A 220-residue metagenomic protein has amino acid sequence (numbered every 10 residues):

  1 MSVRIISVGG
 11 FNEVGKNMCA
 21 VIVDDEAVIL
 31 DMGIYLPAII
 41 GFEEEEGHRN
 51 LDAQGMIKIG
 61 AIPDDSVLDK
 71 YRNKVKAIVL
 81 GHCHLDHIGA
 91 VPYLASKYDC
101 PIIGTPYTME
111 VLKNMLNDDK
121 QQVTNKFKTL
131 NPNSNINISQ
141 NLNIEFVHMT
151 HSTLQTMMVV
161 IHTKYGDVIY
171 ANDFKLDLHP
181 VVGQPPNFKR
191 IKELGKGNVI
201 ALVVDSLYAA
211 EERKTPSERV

Functional and structural regions predicted by a protein language model:
S2-A77, H84, I88-V220: His/Asp/Glu-rich metal-coordinating catalytic cores of metallo-dependent phosphodiesterases/hydrolases acting on
